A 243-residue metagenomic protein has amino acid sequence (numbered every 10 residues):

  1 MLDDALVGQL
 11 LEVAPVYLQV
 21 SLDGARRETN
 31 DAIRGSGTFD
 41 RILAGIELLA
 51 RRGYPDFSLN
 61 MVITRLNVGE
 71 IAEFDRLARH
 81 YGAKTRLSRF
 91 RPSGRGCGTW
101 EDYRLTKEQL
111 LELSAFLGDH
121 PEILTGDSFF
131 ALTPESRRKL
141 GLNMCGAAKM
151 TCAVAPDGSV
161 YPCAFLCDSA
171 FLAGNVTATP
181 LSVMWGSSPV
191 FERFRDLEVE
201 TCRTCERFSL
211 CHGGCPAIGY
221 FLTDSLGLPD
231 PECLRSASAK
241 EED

Functional and structural regions predicted by a protein language model:
M1-R91: Radical SAM/AdoMet-radical enzyme domain recognition
V13-Q19, R41, R79-A83, W100-E112 (+2 more regions): Short, structured secondary-structure boundary patches
V20, G158, L181: Conserved, mostly hydrophobic/aromatic
D31-G37, W100-Y103, Y220-F221: Short glycine-enriched, charge-decorated loop/helix-capping segments at active-site entrances that position
A32-I33, M61-V62, W100, G141 (+1 more regions): Short, contiguous strand/loop micro-motifs
S36-F39, Y103-K107, N175-T179: Short, conserved loop/turn and helix-capping segments at secondary-structure boundaries that abut family-defining
V68-E73, K84-L87, R91-S169, L210: A C-terminal junction/extension of Radical SAM enzymes
F165-D243: Flexible mid-to-C-terminal extensions adjoining Fe-S/redox cofactors in radical SAM and related proteins
